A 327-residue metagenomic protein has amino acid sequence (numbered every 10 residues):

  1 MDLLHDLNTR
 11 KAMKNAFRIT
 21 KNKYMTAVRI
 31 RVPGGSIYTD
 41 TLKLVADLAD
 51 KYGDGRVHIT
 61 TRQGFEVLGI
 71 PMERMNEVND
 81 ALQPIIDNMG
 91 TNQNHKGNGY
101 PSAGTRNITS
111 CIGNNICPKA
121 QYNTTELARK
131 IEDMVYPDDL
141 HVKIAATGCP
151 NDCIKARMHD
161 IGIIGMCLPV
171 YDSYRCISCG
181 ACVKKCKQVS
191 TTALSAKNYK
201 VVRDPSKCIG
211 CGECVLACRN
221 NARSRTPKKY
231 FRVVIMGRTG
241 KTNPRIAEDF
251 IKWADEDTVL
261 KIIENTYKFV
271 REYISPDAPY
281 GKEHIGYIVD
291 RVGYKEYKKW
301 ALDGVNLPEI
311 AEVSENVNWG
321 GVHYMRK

Functional and structural regions predicted by a protein language model:
M1-T26, I37: Intrinsically disordered, low-complexity polar/charged tails and linkers
D2, V28-I177, A181, P205-I209 (+1 more regions): Small-residue-enriched alpha-helical segments and adjacent helix-cap loops that form tight helix-helix packing
F17-I19, I161-G165, F231-G240: Short beta-strand elements
D54-T61, N92-N98, L140-K143, A196-K197 (+2 more regions): Flexible, glycine/charged-enriched surface loops at secondary-structure junctions
E73-E77, A81, I288, V292-V305: Terminal amphipathic helices with adjacent charged low-complexity linkers/tails
A181-V202, I209, E213-Y230: Iron-sulfur cluster-binding cysteine motifs and their immediate structural context in ferredoxin-like electron-transfer
K229, T239-D277: A hydrophobic, small-residue-rich beta->alpha segment in the mid-to-C-terminal subdomain of diverse proteins
K295-K327: C-terminal, charged low-complexity interaction regions
